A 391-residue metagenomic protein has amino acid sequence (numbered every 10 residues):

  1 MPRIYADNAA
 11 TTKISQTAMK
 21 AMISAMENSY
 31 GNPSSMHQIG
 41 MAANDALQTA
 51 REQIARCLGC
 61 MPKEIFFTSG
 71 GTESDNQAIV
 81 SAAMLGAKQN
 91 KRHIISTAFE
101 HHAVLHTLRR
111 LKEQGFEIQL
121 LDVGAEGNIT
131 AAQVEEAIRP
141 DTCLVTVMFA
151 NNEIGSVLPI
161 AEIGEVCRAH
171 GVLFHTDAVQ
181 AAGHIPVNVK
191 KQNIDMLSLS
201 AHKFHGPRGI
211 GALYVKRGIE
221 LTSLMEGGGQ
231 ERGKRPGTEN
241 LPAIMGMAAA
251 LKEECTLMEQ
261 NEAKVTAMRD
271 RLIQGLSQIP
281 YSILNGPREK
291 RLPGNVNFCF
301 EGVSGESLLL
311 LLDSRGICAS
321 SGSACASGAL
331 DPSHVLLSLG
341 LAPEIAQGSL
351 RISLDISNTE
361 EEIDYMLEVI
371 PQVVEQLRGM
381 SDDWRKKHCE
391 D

Functional and structural regions predicted by a protein language model:
M1-D391: Pyridoxal 5′-phosphate
